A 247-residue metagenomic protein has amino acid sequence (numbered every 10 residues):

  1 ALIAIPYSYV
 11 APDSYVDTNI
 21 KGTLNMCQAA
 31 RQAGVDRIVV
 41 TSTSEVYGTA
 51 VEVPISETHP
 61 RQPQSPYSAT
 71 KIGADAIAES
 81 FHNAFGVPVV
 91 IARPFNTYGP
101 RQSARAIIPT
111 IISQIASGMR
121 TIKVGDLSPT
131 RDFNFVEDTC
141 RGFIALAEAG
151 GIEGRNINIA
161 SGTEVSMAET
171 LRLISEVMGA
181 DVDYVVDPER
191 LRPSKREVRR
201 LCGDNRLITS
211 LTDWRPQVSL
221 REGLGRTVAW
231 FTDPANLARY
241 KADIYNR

Functional and structural regions predicted by a protein language model:
A1-T97, R226-W230, P234-N236, Y240 (+1 more regions): N-terminal Rossmann-like NAD(P)+-binding domain of SDR-like oxidoreductases, especially those catalyzing
P6, D13, L24, R101 (+8 more regions): Residues in well-ordered alpha-helical elements
T18, Y98-R105, S128-R141, N156-E176 (+3 more regions): Substrate-binding strand-loop-helix patch in Rossmann-like NAD(P)-dependent oxidoreductase/epimerase domains
L24-A29, D138-R141, A145: Conserved mid-core alpha-helix of short-chain dehydrogenase/reductase
I72, T97-T110, S117-I122, V136-E137 (+3 more regions): Glycine/proline-rich active-site loop of Rossmann-fold NAD(P)-dependent oxidoreductases
G73, I77, F81, T110-I111 (+2 more regions): Hydrophobic alpha-helix immediately C-terminal to the catalytic Tyr-X-X-X-Lys motif of short-chain
I111, I115, C140-A147, L171-I174 (+2 more regions): Hydrophobic "lid"/C-terminal helical patch of Rossmann-like NAD(P)-dependent dehydrogenase/epimerase domains
D126, G154-I157, A168-L171, G179-R200 (+2 more regions): C-terminal "lid/loop" region of Rossmann-like NAD(P)-dependent oxidoreductases
